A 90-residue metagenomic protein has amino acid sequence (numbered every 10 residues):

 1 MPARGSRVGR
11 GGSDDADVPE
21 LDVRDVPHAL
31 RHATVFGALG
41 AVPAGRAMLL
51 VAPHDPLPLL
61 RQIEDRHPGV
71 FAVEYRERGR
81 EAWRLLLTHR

Functional and structural regions predicted by a protein language model:
M1-R90: Positively charged, polar, low-complexity stretches
